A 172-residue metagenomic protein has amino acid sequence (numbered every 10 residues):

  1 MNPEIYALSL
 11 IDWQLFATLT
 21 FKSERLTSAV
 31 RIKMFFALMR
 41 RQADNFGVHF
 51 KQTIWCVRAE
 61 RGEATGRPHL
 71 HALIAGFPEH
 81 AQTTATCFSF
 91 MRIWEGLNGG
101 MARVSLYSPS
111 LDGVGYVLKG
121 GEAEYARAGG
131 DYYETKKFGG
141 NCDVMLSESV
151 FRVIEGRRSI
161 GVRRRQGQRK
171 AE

Functional and structural regions predicted by a protein language model:
M1-P68, G76-E172: Right-hand nucleic-acid polymerase module
